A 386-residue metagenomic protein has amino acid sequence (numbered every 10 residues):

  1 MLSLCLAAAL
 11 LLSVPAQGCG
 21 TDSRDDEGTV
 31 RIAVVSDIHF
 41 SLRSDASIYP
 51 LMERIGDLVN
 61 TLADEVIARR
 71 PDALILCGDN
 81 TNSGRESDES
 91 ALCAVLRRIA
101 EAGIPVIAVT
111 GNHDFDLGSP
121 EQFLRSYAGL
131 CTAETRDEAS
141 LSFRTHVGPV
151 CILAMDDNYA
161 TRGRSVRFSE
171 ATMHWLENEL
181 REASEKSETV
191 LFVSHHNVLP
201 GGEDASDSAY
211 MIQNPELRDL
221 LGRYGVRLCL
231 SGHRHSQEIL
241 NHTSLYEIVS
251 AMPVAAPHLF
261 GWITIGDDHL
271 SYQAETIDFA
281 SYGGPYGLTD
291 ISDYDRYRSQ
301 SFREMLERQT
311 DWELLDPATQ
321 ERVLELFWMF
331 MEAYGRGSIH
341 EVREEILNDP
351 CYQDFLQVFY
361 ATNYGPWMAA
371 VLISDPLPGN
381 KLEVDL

Functional and structural regions predicted by a protein language model:
S3-S13: Bacterial N-terminal signal peptides
G18-E27, G284-L386: Non-catalytic terminal accessory segments
C19-E89: N-terminal active-site segment of His-dependent metallophosphoesterases
T29-D45, P149-Y159, L191-V193, L245-M252 (+1 more regions): Active-site-proximal beta-strand elements of phosphoester/diester hydrolases
S36-V59, N82-G84, D116-R136, Y159-E170 (+2 more regions): Acidic/histidine-rich helix-loop elements that form or flank divalent-metal/phosphate-binding sites at the catalytic
D37, G78-D79, G111-N112, H195 (+1 more regions): Active-site glycine-centered loops adjacent to acidic/histidine catalytic or metal-binding residues that shape
D64-A73, P105, C151-L153, R164-I248 (+4 more regions): His/acidic metal-ligating clusters that form di-metal
E86, S90-W175, R181, H242 (+3 more regions): Extended active-site neighborhood of metal-dependent phosphoesterases/phosphodiesterases
